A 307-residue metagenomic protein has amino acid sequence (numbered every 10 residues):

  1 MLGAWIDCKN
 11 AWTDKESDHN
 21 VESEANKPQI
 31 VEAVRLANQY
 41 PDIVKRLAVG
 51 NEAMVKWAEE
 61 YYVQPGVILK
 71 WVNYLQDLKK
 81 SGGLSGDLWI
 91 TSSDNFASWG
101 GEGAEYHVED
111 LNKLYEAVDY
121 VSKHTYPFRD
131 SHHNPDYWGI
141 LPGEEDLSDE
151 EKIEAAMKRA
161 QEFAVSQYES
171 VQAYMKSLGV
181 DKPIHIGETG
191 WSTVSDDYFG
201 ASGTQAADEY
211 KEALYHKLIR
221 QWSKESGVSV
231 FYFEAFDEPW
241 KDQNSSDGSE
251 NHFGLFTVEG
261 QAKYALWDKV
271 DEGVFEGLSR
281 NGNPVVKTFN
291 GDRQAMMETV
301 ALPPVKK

Functional and structural regions predicted by a protein language model:
M1-D7, A25-N26, L69, Y115 (+3 more regions): Acidic, His- and aromatic-enriched active-site or binding-groove loops in soluble protein domains that engage sugars
M1-L88, I186: Substrate-binding cleft of extracellular glycoside hydrolase catalytic domains
G3-K9, V49-M54, S93-S98, Y126-F128 (+2 more regions): Active-site beta-loop-alpha junctions enriched in small/polar residues
N26-A37, G101-L111, A213-L218: Short, acidic/polar
E60-I186, S192-D196: Noncatalytic carbohydrate-binding groove/subsite architecture in carbohydrate-active enzymes
D197-L218, W222-K307: Aromatic-rich peripheral "rim/lid" segments of glycoside hydrolase catalytic domains that contact and position glycan
